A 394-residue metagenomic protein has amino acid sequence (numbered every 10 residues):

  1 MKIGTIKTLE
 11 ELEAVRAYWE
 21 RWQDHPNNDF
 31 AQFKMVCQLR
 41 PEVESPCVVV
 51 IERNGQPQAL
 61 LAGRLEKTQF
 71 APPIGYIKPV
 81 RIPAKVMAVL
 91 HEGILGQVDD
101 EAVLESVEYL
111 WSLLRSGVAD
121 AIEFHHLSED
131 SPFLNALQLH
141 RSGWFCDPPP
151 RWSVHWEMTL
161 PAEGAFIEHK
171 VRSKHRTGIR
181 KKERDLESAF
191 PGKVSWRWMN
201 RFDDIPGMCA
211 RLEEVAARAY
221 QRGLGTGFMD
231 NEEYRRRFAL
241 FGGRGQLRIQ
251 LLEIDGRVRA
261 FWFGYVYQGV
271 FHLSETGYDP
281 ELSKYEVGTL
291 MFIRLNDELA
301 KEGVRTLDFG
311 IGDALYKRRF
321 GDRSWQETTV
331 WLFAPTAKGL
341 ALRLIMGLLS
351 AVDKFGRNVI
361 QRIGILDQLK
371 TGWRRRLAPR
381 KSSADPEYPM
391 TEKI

Functional and structural regions predicted by a protein language model:
K2-V80, H126-H155, T159-K284, S382-I394: A conserved beta-strand-loop-helix scaffold within acyl/acetyltransferase catalytic domains
L39-E42, A84-A88, L95-D100, E157-E163 (+9 more regions): Low-complexity, flexible helical/coil segments
S45-P46, E52, K67-P150, Q268-Q326 (+1 more regions): Acyl-donor binding region in acyl/amide transferases
L65-K67, L134-F166, I254, E302-G364 (+1 more regions): Active-site/acyl-donor-binding loops of N-acyltransferases
K78, V89-H91, P150-V154, E183-L186 (+7 more regions): Short, surface-exposed, polar/charged, turn-prone segments marking secondary-structure boundaries
T371, P379-R380: Acidic, carboxylate-rich catalytic segments that either coordinate divalent cations
